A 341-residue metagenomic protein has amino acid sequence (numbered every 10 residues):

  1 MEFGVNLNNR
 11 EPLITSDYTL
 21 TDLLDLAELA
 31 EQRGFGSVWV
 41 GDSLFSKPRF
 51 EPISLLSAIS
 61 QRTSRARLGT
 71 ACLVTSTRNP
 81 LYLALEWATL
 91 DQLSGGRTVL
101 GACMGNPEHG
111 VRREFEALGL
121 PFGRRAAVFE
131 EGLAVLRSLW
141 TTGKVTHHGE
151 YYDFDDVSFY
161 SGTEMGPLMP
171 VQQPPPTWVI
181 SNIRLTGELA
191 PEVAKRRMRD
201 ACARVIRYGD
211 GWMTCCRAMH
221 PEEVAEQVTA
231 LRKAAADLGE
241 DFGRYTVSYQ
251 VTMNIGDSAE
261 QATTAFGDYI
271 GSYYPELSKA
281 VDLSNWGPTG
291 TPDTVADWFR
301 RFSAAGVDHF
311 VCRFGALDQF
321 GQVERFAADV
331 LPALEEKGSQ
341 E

Functional and structural regions predicted by a protein language model:
M1-E341: Active-site-adjacent structural elements that line small-molecule/cofactor binding pockets in enzymes
